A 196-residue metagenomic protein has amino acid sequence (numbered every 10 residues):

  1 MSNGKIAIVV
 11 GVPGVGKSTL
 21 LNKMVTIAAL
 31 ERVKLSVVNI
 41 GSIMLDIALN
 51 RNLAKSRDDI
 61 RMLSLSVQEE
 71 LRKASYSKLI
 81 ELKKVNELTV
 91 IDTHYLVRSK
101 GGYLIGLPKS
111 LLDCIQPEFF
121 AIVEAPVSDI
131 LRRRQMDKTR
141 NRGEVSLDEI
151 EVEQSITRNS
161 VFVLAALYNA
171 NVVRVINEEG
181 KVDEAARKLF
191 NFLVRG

Functional and structural regions predicted by a protein language model:
V9: Hydrophobic anchor at the beta1->P-loop junction of P-loop NTPases
V12: P-loop (Walker A) phosphate-binding loop of NTP-binding proteins
K17: Conserved lysine of the Walker
L20: Hydrophobic positions on the alpha1 helix immediately C-terminal to the Walker A/P-loop
T26-S36: Post-Walker A helix-loop "phosphate-sensing" segment adjacent to the P-loop in P-loop NTPases
S36, I40-I105: ATP-dependent small-molecule kinase phosphotransfer cores that center on conserved nucleotide phosphate-binding segments
T93-D137: ATP-dependent NMP and nucleoside kinases share a basic, alpha-helical "lid"
T139, R158-G196: NTP-dependent small-molecule kinase module
